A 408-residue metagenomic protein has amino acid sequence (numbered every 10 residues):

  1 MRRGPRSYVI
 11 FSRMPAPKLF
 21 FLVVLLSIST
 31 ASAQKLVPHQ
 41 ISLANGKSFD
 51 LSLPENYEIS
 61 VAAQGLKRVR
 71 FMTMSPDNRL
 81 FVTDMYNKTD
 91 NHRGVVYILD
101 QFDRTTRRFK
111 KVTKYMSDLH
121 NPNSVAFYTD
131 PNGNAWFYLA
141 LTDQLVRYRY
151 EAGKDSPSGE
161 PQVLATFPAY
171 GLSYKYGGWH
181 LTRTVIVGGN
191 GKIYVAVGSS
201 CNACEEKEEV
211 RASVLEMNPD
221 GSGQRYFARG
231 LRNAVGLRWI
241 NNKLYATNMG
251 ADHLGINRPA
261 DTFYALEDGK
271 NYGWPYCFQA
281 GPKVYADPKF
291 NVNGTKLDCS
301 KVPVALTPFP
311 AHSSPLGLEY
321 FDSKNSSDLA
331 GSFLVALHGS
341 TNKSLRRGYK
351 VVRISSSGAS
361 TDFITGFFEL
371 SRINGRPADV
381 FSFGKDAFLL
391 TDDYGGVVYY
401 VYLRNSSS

Functional and structural regions predicted by a protein language model:
K35-L53, H180-T182, S199-N202, A212 (+10 more regions): Beta-propeller domain segments
S60-M85, T89, S314-Y320, V335: Beta-strand-rich domains and repeat architectures in extracellular enzymes and scaffolds, especially beta-propellers
A62-G65, K114-H120, A165-A169, K175-G177 (+3 more regions): Surface loop/turn motifs at the tips and blade-to-blade linkers of beta-strand repeat domains
M72, R79-V82, A135-L139, I193-V195 (+3 more regions): Hydrophobic beta-strand segments that make up the repeating blades of beta-propeller and related beta-repeat
G94-D130: Blade-loop segments of beta-propeller domains
L99-T106, Y148-S156, D268-Y272, S355-S356 (+1 more regions): Short loop/turn segments immediately following beta-strands, especially the blade-tip and inter-blade linker loops
S117, N121-P122, A126-Y128, D143-I186: Asp-box/WD-like beta-propeller blade repeats and closely related beta-sheet repeat scaffolds
